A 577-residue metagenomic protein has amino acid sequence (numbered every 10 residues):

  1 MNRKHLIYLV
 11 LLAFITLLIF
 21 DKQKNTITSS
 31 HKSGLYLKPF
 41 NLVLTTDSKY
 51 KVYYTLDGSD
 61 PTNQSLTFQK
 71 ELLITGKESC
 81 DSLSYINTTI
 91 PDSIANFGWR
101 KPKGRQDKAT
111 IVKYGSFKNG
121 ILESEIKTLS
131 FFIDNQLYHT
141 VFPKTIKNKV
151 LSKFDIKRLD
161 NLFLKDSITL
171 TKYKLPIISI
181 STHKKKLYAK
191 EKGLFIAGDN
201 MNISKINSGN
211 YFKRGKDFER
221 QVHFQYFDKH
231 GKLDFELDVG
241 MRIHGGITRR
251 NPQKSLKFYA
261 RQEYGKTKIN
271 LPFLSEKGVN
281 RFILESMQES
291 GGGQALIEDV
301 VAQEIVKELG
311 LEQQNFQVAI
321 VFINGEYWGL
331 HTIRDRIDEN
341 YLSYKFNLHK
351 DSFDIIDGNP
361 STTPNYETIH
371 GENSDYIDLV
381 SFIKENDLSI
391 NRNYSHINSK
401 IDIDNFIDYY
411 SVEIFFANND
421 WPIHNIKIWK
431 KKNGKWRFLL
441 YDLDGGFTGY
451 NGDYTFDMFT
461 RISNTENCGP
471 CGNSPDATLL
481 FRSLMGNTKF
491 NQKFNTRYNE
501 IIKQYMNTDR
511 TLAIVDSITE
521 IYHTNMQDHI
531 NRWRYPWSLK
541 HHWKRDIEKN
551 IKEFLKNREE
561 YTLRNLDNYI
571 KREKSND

Functional and structural regions predicted by a protein language model:
N2-K213, E219-Q221, F227-D228, K232-L237 (+3 more regions): Short, compositionally stereotyped local motifs that mark structural "simplifiers"
L35, T67, E71-L73, L296 (+12 more regions): Residue-level preference for alpha-helix termini and adjacent loops
P39-N41, K49, Q69, A109-I111 (+14 more regions): Extracellular structured ligand-interaction cores
T55-D57, Q64-L66, S82-Y85, E125-K127 (+9 more regions): Short, solvent-exposed loop/turn and secondary-structure capping segments
G104-K108, G292-V300, I401-F406: Short, conserved micro-motifs enriched in small and acidic residues
E123, L233, Q313, N418-D420 (+1 more regions): Short, surface-exposed helix-loop/turn micro-motifs enriched in polar/charged residues
I146, K157-L162, S167-I178, K185-N200 (+10 more regions): Middle-to-C-terminal accessory/interaction subdomains
I180, G193-S374: Conserved ATP-binding subdomain of kinase catalytic cores across diverse folds
